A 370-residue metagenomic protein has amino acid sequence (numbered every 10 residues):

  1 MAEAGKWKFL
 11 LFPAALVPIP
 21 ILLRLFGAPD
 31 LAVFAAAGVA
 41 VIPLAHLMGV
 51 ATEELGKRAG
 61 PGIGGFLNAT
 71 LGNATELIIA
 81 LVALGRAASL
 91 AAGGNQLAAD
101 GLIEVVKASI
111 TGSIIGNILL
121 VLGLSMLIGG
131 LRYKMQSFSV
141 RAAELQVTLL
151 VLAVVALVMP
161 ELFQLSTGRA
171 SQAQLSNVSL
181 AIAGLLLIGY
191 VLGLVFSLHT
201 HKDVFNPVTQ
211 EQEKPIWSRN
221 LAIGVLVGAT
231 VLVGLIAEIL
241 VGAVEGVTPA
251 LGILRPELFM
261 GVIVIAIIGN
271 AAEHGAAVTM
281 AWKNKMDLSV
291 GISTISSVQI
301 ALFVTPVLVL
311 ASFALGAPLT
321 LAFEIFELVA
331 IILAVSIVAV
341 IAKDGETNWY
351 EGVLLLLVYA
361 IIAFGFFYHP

Functional and structural regions predicted by a protein language model:
M1-P370: Hydrophobic alpha-helical segments, chiefly the membrane-spanning helices and signal/signal-anchor peptides
